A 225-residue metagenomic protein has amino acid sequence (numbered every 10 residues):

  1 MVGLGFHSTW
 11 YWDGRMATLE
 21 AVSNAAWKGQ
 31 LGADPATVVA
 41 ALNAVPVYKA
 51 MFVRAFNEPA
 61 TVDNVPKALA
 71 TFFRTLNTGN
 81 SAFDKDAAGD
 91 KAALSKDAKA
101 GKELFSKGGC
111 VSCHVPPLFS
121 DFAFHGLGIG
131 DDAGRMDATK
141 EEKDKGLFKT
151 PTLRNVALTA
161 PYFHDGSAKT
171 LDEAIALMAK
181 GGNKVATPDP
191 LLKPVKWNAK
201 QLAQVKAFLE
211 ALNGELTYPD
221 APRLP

Functional and structural regions predicted by a protein language model:
M1-P225: Periplasmic c-type cytochrome electron-transfer domains
